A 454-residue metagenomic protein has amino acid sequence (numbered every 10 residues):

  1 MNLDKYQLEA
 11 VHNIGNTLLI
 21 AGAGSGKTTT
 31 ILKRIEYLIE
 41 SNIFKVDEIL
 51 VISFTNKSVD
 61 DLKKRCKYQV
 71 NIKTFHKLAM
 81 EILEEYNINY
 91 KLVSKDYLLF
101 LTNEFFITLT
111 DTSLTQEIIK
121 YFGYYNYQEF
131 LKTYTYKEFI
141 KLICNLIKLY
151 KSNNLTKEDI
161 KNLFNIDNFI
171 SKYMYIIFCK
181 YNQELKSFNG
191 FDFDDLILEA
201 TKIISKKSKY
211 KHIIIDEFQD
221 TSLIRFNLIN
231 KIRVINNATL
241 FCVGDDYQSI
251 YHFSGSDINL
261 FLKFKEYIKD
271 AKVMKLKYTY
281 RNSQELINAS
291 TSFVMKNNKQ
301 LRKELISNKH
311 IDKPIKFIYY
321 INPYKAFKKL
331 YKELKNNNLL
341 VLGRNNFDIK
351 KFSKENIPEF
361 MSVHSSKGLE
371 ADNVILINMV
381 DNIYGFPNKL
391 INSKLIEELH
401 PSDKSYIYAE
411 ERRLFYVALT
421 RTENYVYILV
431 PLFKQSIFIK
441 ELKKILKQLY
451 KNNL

Functional and structural regions predicted by a protein language model:
M1-K91, T420-R421: P-loop NTPase Walker
N2-I20, D167-N259, Y278, G368: Conserved helicase NTPase motor core
S25-I31, D270-K272, Y278-P358, S365-S366 (+1 more regions): Helicase P-loop NTPase motor core
K45-E48, N236-A238, D245-Y247, Y267-V273 (+4 more regions): Short glycine-/polar-rich loops that comprise or flank the Walker A/P-loop and associated switch/sensor motifs
N71-T74, D192, A200, N356-H364: Conserved two-lobed SF2 helicase motor
I88-Y173: ATP-hydrolysis module of ASCE/P-loop NTPase motor domains, specifically the Walker B Asp-Glu catalytic pair
L223-K313, L449-Y450: Conserved RecA-like helicase ATPase core segment that couples NTP binding/hydrolysis to strand translocation
K335-N336, I357, S366-L432, K440-E441 (+1 more regions): Conserved helicase C-terminal RecA-like lobe
